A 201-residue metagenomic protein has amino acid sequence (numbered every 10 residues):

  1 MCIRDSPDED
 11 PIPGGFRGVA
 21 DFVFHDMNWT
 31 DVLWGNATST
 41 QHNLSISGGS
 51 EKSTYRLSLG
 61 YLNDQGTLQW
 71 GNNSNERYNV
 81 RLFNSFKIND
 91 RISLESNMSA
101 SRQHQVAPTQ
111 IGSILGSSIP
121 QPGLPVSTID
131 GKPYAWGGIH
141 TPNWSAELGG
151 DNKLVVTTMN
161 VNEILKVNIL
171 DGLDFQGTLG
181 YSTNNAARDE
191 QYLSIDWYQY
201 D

Functional and structural regions predicted by a protein language model:
R4-H25, L62, G66-N160, Q176-T178 (+1 more regions): Surface-exposed loop/interface segments of Gram-negative outer-membrane beta-barrel transport/assembly proteins
R4-P7, S39-Q41, T54: A beta-strand signature from Gram-negative outer-membrane beta-barrel systems, especially the internal plug domain
A20-S47, W136, Q199: Outer-membrane beta-barrel transmembrane domain signature of Gram-negative proteins, especially the mid-to-C-terminal
S39, S50-E51, K87-R91, N168-L170: Outer-membrane beta-barrel channels and translocator barrels
L44-S50, L82-F86, V161-V167: Residues on the lipid-exposed face of transmembrane beta-strands in outer-membrane beta-barrel proteins
L165, L170, A186-R188: Substrate-binding groove/exosite segments of carbohydrate-active enzymes
